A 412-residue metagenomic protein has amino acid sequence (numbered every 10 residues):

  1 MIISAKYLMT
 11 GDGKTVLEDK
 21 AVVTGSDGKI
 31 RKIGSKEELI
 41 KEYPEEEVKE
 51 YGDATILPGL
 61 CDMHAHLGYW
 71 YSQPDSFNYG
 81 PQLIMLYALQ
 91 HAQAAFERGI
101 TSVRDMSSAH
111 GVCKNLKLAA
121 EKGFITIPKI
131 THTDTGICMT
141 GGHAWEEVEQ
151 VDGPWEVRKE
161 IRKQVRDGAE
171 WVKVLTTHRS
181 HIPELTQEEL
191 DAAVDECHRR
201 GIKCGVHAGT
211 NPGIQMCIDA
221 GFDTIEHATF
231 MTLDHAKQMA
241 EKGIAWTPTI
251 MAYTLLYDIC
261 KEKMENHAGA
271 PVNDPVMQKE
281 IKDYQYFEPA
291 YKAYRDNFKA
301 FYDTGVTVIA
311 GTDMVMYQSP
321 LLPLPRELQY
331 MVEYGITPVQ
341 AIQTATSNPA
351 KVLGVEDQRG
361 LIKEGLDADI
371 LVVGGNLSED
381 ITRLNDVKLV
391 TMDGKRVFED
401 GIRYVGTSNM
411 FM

Functional and structural regions predicted by a protein language model:
M1-E42, I56, G375-D380, K395: N-terminal metal-binding scaffold of metallo-dependent hydrolase/deaminase domains
A54-K122, H143, P212, C217-A220: Metal-associated gating/positioning segment near the N- to mid-region
I84-A92, E149-V165, A208-G213: Short, acidic/polar
Y87-C113, I127-G136, D167-R179, K203 (+2 more regions): Divalent metal-dependent hydrolysis catalytic cores, especially in the metallo-beta-lactamase
G141-D191, D223: Active-site gating/metal-coordination segments in enzymes
L175-Y291, V315-Q318, G335, A350-L353: Active-site core of metal-dependent hydrolases
R199, K203, K279, Y291-N376: His/Asp/Glu-enriched, well-ordered alpha-helical/loop segment that forms or immediately abuts the divalent-metal
A345-S347, K351, E364-M410: C-terminal cap of metal-dependent C-N hydrolases
